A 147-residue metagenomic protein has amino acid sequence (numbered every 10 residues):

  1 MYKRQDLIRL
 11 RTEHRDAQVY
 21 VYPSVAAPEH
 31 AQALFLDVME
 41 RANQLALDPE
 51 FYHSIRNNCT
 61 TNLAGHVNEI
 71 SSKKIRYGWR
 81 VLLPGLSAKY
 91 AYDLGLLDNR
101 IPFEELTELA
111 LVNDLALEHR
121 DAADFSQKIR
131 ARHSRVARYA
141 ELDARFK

Functional and structural regions predicted by a protein language model:
M1-Y2: Short, small-residue-biased leader/transition segments that mark boundaries at the very start of proteins
R9-D48: Long, contiguous internal "core" modules enriched in hydrophobic/ aromatic residues
A26, M39-K147: Activation targets extended, charge/polar-rich intrinsically disordered C-terminal tails
